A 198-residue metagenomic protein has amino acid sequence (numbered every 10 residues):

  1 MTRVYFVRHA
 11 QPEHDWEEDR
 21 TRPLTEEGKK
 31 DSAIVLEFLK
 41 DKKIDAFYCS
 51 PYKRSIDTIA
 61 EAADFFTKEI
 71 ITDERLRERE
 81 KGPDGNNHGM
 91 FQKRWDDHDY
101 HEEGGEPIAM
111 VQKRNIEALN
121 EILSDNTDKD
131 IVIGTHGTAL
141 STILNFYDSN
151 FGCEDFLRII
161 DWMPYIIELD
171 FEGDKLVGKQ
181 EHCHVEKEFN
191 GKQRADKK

Functional and structural regions predicted by a protein language model:
T2-I70, E106-A109, M163: Active-site-proximal alpha-helix that buttresses catalytic centers in soluble enzyme cores
V4, K129-T138: Generic beta-sheet signal
P12, A139-L140: Short active-site segment of divalent metal-dependent hydrolases/proteases that encodes the spacing between
R22, D64-E117: Phosphate-handling substructures
D41-K43, I122-D130: Glycine-rich phosphate-binding loop signature in dinucleotide/nucleotide-binding domains
C49-S50, K113, G134-T135: Short beta-strand scaffold positions
D148-G178: Domain-level recognition of soluble alpha/beta enzyme cores, biased toward histidine phosphatases/phosphomutases
K179-K198: Acidic, His/Gly-rich catalytic cores of divalent-metal-dependent hydrolytic chemistry
